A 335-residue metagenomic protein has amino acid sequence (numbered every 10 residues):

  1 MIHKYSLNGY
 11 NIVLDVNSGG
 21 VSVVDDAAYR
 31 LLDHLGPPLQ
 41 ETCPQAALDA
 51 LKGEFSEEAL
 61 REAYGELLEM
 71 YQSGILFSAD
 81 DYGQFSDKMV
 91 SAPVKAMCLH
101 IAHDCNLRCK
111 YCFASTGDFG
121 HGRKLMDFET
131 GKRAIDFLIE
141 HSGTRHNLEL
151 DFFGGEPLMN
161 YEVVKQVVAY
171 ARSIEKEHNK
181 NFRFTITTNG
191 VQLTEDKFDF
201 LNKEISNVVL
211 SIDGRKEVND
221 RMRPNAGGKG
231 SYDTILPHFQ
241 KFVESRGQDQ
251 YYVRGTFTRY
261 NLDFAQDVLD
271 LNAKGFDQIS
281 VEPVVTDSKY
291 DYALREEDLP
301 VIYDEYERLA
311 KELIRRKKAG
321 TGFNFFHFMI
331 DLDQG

Functional and structural regions predicted by a protein language model:
M1-G36: Acidic, low-complexity/disordered tracts enriched in E/D and polar residues
G19, D104, P157, V191-Q192 (+4 more regions): Short, solvent-exposed loop/turn segments at secondary-structure junctions
A27, T130, V163-V164, K197 (+2 more regions): Residues at alpha-helix caps and immediate loop-helix transition turns in enzyme cores, especially N- and C-cap
L39-E54: Short acidic, hydrophobic short linear motifs in intrinsically disordered regions
E54-D199, K203-E204: Conserved alpha-helical substructure of the radical SAM core
M97, L148-L150, F184-I186, V208-L210 (+2 more regions): Hydrophobic faces of well-ordered beta-strands that scaffold small-molecule active sites in alpha/beta enzyme cores
F198, N202-K216, D277-V285: Non-cysteine beta-strand/loop elements that form the S-adenosyl-L-methionine
E217, R221-D233, Q240, E244-G335: Radical SAM enzyme [4Fe-4S]-AdoMet core and its adjacent flexible, acidic and glycine-rich loops/tails across
